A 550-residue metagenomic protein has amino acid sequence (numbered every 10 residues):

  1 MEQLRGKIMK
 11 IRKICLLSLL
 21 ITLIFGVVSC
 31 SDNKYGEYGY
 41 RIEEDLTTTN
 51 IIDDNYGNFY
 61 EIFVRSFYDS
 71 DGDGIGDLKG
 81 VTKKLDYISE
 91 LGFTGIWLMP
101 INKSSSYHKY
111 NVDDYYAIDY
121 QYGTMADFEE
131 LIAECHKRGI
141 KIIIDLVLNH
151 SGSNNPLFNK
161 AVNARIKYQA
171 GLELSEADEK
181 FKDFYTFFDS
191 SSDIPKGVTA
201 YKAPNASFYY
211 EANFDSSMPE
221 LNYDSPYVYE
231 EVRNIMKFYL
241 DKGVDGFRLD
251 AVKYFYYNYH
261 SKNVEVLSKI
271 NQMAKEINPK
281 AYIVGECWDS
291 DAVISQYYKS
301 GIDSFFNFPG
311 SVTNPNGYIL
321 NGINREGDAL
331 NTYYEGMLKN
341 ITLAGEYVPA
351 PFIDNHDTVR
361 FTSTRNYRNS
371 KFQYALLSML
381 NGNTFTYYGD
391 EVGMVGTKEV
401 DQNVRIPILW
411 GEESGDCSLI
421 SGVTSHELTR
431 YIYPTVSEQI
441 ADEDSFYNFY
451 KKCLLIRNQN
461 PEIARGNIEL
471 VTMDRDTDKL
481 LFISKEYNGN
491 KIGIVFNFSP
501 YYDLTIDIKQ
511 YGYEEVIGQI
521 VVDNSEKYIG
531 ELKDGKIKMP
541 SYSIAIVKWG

Functional and structural regions predicted by a protein language model:
M1-I8: Short, Lys/Arg-enriched N-terminal segments with co-localized hydrophobic residues within the first ~10-30 amino acids
I14-S31: Sec-dependent N-terminal signal peptides of Gram-positive bacterial secreted proteins and lipoproteins
C30-S217, L221-N222, Y227, D241 (+3 more regions): Acidic/aromatic-lined carbohydrate-recognition and catalytic surfaces of CAZymes acting on diverse glycans
Y35-E44, H150, F158-E176, N234-I235 (+8 more regions): Active-site-proximal helices and loops of the catalytic beta/alpha 8
K84, D127, L131, V228-Y239 (+8 more regions): Alpha-helical packing segments of well-folded alpha/beta enzyme cores
T364-T505, G512, M539: Loop/helix patches that line or flank the sugar-binding groove of alpha-linked glycan CAZymes
K509-S525: Solvent-exposed beta-hairpin/edge-strand motifs
G530-G550: C-terminal beta-strand-rich structural cap/linker in extracellular carbohydrate-active enzymes
